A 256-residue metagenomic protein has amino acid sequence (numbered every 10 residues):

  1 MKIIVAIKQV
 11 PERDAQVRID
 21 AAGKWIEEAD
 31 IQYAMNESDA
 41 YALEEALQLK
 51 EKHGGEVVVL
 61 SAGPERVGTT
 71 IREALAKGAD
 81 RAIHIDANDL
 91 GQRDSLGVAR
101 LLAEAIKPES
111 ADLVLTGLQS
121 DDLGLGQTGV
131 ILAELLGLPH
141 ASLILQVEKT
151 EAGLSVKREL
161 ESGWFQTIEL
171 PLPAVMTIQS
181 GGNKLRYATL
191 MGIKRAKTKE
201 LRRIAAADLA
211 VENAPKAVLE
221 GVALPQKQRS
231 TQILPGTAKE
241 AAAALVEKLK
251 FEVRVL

Functional and structural regions predicted by a protein language model:
M1-L256: N-terminal glycine-rich FAD/FM-binding segment characteristic of electron-transfer flavoproteins
